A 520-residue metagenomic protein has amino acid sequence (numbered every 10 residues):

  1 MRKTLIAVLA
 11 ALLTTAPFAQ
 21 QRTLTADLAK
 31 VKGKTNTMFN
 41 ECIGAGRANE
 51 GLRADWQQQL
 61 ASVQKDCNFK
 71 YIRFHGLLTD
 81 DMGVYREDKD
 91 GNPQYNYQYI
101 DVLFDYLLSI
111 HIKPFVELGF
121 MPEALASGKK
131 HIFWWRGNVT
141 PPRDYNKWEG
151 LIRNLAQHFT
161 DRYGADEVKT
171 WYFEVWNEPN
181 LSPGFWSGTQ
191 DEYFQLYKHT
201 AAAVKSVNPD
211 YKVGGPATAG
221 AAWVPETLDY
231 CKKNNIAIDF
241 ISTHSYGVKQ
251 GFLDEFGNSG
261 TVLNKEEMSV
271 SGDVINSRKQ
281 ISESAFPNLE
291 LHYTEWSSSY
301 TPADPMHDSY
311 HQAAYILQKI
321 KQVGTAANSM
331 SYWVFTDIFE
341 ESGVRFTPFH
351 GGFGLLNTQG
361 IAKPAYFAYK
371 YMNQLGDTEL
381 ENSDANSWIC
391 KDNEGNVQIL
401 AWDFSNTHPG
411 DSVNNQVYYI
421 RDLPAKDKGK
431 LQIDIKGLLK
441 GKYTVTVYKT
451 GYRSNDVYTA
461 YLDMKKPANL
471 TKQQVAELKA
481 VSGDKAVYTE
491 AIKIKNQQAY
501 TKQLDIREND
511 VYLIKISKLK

Functional and structural regions predicted by a protein language model:
M1-Q21: Bacterial Sec-dependent N-terminal signal peptides
Q20-Y71, A202-K205: N-terminal carbohydrate-binding accessory modules
C42, L107, L155, F173 (+9 more regions): Conserved, mostly hydrophobic/aromatic
C67-K265, P287: Substrate-binding cleft and catalytic face of glycoside hydrolase catalytic domains, especially the flexible beta-alpha
V248-D304, T325-D337, Q374, E379: Glycoside hydrolase catalytic-domain groove-lining segments
Y293-Y419: Aromatic/acidic polysaccharide-binding cleft in carbohydrate-active enzymes
A385-G441, T446-K466, T501, E508-K515: Carbohydrate-binding surface patches
N469-K520: C-terminal beta-strand-rich structural cap/linker in extracellular carbohydrate-active enzymes
